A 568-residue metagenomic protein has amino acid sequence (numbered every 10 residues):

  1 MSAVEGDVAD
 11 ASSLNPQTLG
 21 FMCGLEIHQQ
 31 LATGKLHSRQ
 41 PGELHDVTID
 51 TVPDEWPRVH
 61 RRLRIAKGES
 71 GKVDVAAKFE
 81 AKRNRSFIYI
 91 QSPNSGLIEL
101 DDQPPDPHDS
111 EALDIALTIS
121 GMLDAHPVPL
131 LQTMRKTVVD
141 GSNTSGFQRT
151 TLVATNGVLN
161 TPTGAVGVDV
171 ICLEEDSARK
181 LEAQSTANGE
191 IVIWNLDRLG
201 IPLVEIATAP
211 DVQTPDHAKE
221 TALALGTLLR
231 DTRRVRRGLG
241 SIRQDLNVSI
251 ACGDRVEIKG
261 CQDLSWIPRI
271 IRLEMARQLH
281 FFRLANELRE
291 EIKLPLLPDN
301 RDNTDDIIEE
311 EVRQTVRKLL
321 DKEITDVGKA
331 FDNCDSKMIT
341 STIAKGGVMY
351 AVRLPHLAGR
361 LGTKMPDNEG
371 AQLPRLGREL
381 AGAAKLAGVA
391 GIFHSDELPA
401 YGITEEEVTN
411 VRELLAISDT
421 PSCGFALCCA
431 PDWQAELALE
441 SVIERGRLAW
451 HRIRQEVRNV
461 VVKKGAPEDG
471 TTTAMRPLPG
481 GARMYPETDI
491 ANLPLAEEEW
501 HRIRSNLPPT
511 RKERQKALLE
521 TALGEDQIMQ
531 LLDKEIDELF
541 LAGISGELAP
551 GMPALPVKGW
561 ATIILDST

Functional and structural regions predicted by a protein language model:
S2-N506, E525, E547-M552: Basic, nucleic-acid-interacting segments
A496-E499, L507-E547: Long, charged low-complexity interaction segments
K534, E538, G546-I563: Helix-loop elements that line ligand-binding/catalytic pockets
L565-T568: Small-residue-rich helix-loop
